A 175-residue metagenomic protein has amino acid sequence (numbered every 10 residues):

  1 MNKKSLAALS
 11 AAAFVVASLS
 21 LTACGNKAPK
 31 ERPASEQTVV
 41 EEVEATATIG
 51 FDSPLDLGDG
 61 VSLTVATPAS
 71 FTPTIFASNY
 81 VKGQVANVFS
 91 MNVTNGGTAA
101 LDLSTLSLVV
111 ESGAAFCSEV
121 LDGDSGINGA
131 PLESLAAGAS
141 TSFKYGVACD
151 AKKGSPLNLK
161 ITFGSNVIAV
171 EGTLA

Functional and structural regions predicted by a protein language model:
M1-A11: Bacterial N-terminal signal peptides that target proteins for export
L19-A23: C-terminal motif of bacterial Sec signal peptides marking the signal peptidase cleavage site
G25-K27: Bacterial signal peptide processing site
P33-S62: A eukaryote-biased signal for short, well-structured alpha-helical docking elements
T72-N87, S134-A136: Short, solvent-exposed beta-strand/turn "edge" segments of beta-rich domains on protein surfaces
N87-G97: Short, well-ordered beta-strand segments enriched in hydrophobic/aromatic residues
G96-T141, E171: The feature marks short-to-medium sequence segments in extracytoplasmic or secretory-pathway proteins
A136-A175: Surface-exposed edge beta-strand/loop patches
